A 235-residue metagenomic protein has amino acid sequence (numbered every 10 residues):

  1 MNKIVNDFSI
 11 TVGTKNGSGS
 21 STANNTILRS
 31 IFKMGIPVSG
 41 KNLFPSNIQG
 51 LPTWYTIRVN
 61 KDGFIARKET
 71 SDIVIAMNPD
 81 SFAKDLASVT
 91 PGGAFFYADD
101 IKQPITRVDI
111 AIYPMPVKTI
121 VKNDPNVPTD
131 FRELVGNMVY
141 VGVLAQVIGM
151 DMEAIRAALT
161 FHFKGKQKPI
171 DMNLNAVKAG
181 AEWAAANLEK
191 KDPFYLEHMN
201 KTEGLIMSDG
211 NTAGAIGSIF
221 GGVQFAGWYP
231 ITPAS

Functional and structural regions predicted by a protein language model:
M1-G227: Active-site cofactor/cluster-binding pocket
I101, I231-A234: Short glycine-enriched loops at secondary-structure junctions
